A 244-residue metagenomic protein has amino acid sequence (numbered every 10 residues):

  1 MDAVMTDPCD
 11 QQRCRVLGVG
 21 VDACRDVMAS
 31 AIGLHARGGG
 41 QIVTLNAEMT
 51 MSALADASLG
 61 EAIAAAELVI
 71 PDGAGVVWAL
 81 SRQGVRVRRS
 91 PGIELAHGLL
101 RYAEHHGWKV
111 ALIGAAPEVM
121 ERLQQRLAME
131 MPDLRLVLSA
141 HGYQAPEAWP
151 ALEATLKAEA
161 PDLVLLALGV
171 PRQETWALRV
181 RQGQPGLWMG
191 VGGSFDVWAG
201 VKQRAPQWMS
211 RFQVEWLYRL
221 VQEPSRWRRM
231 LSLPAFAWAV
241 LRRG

Functional and structural regions predicted by a protein language model:
M1-E94: N-terminal nucleotide/polyanion-binding subdomain common to many enzyme families
G39, W108, Q184-G186: A short helix->loop->beta-strand "cap" motif at the edges of active sites that frequently abuts
A57-A66, E174-S194: A short, gly/pro- and small-residue-rich
V76-W78, R172-Q173, S194-A199: Short gly/pro/ser/thr-enriched loop/turn and capping motifs at secondary-structure boundaries
V77-L80, R204-G244: A transmembrane-helix-recognition feature enriched in membrane-embedded lipid enzymes and envelope glyco-/phospholipid
V77-T155, E159: Conserved beta-alpha
H141-E147, G186-Q222: Short, flexible loop segments at boundaries between secondary-structure elements
L156, A160-V170: Proline-aspartate-enriched helix->loop->beta-strand connector
